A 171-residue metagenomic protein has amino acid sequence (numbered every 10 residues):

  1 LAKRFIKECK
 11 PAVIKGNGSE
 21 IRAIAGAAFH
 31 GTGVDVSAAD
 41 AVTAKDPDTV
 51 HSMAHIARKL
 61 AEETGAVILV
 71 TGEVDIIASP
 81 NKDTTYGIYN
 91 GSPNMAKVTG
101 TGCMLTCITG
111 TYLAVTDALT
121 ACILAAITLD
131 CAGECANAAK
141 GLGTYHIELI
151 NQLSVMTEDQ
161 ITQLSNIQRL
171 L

Functional and structural regions predicted by a protein language model:
K3-T85: Conserved phosphate/ATP/ADP-binding segment of small-molecule kinases
K15, V50-A54, C103, L119 (+2 more regions): Electropositive phosphate-/nucleotide-binding environments in soluble metabolic enzymes
E20, V74-D75, S92, A126-A132: Acidic, glycine-rich active-site loops and adjacent beta-strand->loop/helix elements that engage anionic groups
A23, K97-I127: Short, small-residue alpha-helix embedded
I56-A61, A118-A132, L149-I150: Short, well-structured alpha-helical segments that form the helix of a local strand-helix-strand
P80-I88, I108-A114: Short, contiguous, well-ordered secondary-structure segments
Y86-T99: Short pre-catalytic strand/loop immediately N-terminal to key active-site residues, enriched for Gly-Thr
D130-L171: Charged C-terminal helix
